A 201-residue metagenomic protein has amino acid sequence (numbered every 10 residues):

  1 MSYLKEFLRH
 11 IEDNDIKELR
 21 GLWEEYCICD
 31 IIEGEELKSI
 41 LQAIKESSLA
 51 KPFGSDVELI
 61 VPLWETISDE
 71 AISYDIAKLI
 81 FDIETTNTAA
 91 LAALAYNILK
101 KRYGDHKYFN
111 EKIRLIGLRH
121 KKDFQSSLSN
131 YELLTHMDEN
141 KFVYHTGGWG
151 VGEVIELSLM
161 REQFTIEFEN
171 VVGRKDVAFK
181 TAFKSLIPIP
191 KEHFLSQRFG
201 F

Functional and structural regions predicted by a protein language model:
S2, T85-A89, K101-K107, I189-H193: Serine-centered coil/turn micro-motif
S2-A92: N-terminal intrinsically disordered, low-complexity, charge/repeat-rich segments that act as generic
E58-P62, A71-I72, M137, L159 (+2 more regions): Accessory, non-ATPase domains that flank or precede helicase/AAA+ motor cores in DNA-metabolism machines
L59, A95-F142: Mixed-charge, Lys/Arg-rich low-complexity intrinsically disordered regions
M137, G148-W149: Residues that act as N-cap/strand-start positions at coil-to-secondary-structure junctions
G148, V154-F183: Basic/aromatic-rich interaction segments and small domains that mediate binding to polyanionic partners
G173-F201: Intrinsically disordered, low-complexity, charged/polar segments
